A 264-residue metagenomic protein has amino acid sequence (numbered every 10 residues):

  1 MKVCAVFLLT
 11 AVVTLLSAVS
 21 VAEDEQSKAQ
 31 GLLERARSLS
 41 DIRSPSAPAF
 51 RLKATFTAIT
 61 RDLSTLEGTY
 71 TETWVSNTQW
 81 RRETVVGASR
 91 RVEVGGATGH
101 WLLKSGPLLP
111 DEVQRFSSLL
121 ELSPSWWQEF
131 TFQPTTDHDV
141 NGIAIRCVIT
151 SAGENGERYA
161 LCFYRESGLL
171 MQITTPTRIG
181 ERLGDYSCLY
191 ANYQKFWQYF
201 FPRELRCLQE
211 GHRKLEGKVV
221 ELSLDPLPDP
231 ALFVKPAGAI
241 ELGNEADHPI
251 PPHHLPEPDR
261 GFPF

Functional and structural regions predicted by a protein language model:
M1-A5: Positively charged n-region of N-terminal signal peptides that target proteins for export
V6-L16: Bacterial N-terminal signal peptides
L15-R61, T69, V75-S76, A246-F264: N-terminal leader/targeting segments and the immediate start of mature chains
E23-E34, S46, A88, V94-L169 (+3 more regions): Flexible, processing/modification-adjacent segments and terminal tails in exported/periplasmic/extracellular proteins
S46-A49, E72-R81, E93-W101, N141-A144 (+3 more regions): Short, solvent-exposed coil/turn segments at beta-strand boundaries
T60-T65, G87-R90, G153-E157, E181-R182 (+1 more regions): Solvent-exposed loop/turn segments connecting transmembrane beta-strands in outer-membrane beta-barrel proteins
R82, V148-T150, I173, R203-C207: Beta-strand-dense domains in secreted/periplasmic systems and polymorphic toxin scaffolds
E181-S223: Short aromatic loop motif centered on NTY/YTY
